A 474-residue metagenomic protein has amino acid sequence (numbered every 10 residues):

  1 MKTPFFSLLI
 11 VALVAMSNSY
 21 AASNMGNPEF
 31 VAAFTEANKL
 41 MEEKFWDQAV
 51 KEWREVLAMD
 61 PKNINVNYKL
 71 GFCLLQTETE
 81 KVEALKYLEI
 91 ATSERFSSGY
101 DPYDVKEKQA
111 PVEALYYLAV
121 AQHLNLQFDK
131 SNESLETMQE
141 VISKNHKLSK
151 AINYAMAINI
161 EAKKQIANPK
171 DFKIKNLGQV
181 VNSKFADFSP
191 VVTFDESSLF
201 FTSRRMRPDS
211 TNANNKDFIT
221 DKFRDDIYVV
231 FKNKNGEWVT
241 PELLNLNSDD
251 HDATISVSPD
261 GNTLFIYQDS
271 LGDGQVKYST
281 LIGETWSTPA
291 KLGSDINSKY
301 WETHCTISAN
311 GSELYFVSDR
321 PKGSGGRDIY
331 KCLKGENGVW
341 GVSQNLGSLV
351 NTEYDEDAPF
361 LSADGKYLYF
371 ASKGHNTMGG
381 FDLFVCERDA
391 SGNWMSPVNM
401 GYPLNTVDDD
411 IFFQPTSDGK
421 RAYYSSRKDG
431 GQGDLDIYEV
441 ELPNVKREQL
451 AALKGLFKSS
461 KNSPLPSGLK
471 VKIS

Functional and structural regions predicted by a protein language model:
A22-N24, T92-Q109, V141-L148: Flexible helix-coil transition and linker loops at the boundaries of alpha-helical arrays
G26-M59: Alpha-helical segment of the N-proximal tetratricopeptide repeat
E43, T77-E78, N125: Structural motif corresponding to the intra-repeat A-B loop/turn of tetratricopeptide repeats
A49, E83-A84, S131: Single-residue signature of alpha-solenoid repeat helices
E107-A110, Y117, L124-L456, S460-I473: Short, conserved micro-motifs composed of acidic
